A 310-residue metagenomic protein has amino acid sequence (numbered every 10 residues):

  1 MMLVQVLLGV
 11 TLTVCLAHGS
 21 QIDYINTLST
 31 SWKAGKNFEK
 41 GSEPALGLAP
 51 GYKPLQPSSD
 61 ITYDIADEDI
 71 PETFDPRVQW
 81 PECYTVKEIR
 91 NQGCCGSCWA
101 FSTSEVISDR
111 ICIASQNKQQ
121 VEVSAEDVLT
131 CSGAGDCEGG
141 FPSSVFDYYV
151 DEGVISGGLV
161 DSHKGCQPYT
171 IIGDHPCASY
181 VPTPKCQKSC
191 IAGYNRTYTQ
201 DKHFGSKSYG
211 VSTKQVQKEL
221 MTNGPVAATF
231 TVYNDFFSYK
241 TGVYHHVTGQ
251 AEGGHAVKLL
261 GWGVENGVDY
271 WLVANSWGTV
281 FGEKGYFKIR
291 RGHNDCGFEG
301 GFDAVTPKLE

Functional and structural regions predicted by a protein language model:
L3-E310: Catalytic-core signature of thiol
